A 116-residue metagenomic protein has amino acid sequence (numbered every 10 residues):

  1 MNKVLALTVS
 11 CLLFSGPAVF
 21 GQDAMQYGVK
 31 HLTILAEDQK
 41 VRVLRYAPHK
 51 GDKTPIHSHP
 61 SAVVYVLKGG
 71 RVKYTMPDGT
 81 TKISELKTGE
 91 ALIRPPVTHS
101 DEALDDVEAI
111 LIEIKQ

Functional and structural regions predicted by a protein language model:
M1-V4: Positively charged n-region of N-terminal signal peptides that target proteins for export
A6-G16: Bacterial N-terminal signal peptides
P17-G21: Sec/Tat signal peptide C-region and signal peptidase I cleavage site
G28-K53, S61-V64, I114: A short glycine-rich, His/Asp/Glu-containing loop-to-beta-strand
E37, D78-P96: Short acidic-glycine-tyrosine-enriched beta hairpin
G51-T54, A91-E102: Histidine-centered metal-chelating micro-motifs
H59-D78: Glycine- and acidic-residue-biased ligand/ion/polar-headgroup-sensing regions
G69, P96-Q116: Ligand-binding loop in jelly-roll beta-barrel domains
